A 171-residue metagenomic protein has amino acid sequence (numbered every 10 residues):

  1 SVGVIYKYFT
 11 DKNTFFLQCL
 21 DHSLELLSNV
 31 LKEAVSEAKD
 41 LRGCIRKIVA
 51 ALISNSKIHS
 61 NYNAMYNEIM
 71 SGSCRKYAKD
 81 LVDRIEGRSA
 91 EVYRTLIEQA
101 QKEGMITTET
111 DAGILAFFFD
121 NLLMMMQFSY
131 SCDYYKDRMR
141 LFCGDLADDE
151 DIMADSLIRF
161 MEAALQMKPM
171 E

Functional and structural regions predicted by a protein language model:
S1-T14, Q18: Helix-turn-helix
V2-K7, L27, L41, H59-Y66 (+4 more regions): Gram-positive cell-envelope targeting signals
K12, C19, S23, L27 (+7 more regions): Hydrophobic/aromatic residues within well-ordered alpha-helical segments
Q18, H22, K32-N61, A112-F119: Hydrophobic alpha-helical connector segments
A34, A38, N63-S73, Y130-R138: Secondary-structure edge/capping motif, primarily at the C-terminal ends of alpha-helices and the immediately following
I53-V92, I114-A116, G144-A147: Short secondary-structure transition hinges
S54, G87-E103, N121-E171: C-terminal peripheral helix-coil segments that are non-catalytic and often amphipathic
